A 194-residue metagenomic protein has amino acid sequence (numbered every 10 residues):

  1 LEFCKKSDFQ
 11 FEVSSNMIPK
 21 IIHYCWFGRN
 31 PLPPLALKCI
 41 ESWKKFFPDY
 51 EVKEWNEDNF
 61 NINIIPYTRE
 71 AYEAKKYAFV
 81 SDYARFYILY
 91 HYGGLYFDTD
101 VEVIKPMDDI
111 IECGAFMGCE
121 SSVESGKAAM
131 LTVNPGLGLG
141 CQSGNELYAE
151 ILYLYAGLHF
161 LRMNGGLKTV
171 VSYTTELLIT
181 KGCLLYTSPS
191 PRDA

Functional and structural regions predicted by a protein language model:
L1-I65: N-terminal anchoring/stem segment of glycosyltransferases
S15, R29-A36, E73-D82, L167-T175: Aromatic-acidic/polar surface patches that form glycan- and anion
P19, N134-G136, E176: Extracellular structured ligand-interaction cores
W55-D82: Active-site-proximal specificity loops/subdomain of glycosyltransferases
A78-E124, M130-N134: GT-A fold catalytic core of metal-dependent nucleotide-sugar glycosyltransferases, centered on the diacidic
C113-G166: Conserved catalytic core of nucleotide-sugar-dependent glycosyltransferases
Y173-T175, T180-L185: Acidic, glycine-rich loop-and-strand cores that form catalytic or ligand-binding grooves in diverse globular domains
Y186-A194: Single conserved hydrophobic/aromatic residue that forms the stacking wall/gate of nucleotide- or nucleobase-binding
